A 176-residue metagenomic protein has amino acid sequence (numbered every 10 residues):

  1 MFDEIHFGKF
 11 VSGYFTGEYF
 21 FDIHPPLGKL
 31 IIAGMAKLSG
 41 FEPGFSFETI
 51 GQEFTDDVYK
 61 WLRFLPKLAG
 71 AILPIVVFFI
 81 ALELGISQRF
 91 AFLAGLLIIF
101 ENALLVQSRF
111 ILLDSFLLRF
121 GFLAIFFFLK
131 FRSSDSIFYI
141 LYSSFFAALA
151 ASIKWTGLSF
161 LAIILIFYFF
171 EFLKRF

Functional and structural regions predicted by a protein language model:
F2, A103-L117: Short acidic/glycine- and proline-prone juxtamembrane loop motifs at membrane-interface regions of multi-pass membrane
H6-K9, T16-K67: Interfacial juxtamembrane loops and adjacent helix segments that form the catalytic/substrate-binding surfaces
F7, G70, I98, L113-I125 (+2 more regions): Hydrophobic core segments of transmembrane alpha-helices in multi-pass, intramembrane catalytic enzymes
D56, K60-G85, F120-F127: Transmembrane-helix motifs of polytopic, lipid-linked glycan transferases
L68, L84-G85, F100, L112 (+2 more regions): Transmembrane helix irregularities
E83-G85, A124-Y139, A150, F172-K174: Membrane-interface transmembrane helices that cradle and orient dolichyl/undecaprenyl
A94-I99, V106, F126, A147 (+1 more regions): Short helix- or helix-capping micro-motifs that position conserved polar/aromatic residues at function-defining sites
L118, L141-Y142, T156-E171: Transmembrane-embedded, aromatic-rich helix segments that form part of the hydrophobic channel/pocket engaging
